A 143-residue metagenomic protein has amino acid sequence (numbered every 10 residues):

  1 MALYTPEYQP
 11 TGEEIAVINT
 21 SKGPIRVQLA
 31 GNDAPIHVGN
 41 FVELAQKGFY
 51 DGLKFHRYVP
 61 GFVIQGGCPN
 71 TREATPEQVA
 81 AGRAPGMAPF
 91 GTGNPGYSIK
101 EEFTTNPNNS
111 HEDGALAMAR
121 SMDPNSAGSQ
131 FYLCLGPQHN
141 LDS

Functional and structural regions predicted by a protein language model:
M1-S143: Cyclophilin-like peptidyl-prolyl cis-trans isomerases
